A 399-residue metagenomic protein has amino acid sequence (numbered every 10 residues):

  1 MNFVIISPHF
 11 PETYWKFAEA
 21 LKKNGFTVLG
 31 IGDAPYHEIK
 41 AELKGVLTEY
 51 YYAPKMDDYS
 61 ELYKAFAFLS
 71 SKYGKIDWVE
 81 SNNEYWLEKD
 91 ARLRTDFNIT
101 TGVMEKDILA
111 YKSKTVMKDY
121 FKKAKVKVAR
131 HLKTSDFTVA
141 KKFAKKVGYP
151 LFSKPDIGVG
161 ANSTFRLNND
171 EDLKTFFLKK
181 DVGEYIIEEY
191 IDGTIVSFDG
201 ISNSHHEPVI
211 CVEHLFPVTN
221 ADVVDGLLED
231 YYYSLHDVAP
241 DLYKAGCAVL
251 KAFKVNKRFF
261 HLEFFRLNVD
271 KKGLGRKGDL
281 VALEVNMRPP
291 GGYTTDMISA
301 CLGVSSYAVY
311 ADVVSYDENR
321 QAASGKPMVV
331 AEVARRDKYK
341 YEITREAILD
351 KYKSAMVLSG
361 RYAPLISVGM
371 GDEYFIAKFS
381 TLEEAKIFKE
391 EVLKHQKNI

Functional and structural regions predicted by a protein language model:
M1-M104, N319, L382-K397: ATP-binding N-terminal substructure of ATP-dependent carboxylate-amine bond-forming enzymes
Y50-D57, L132-D136, F165-N168: Short acidic-hydrophobic, aromatic-tinged amphipathic segments that line or gate anion-handling sites
E61, V139-A140, D172: Short acidic active-site motifs
R94-T164: A conserved helix-loop-beta module that forms one wall/lid of the active-site cleft in ATP-utilizing catalytic domains
K127-A129, P150-S153, N162-S197, T219-D230 (+3 more regions): Conserved ATP-binding module of the ATP-grasp superfamily
T134, T164-N169, I201-N203, L267: Short beta-strand-to-turn element immediately C-terminal to the catalytic PLP-Schiff-base lysine in fold type I
E189-V255, F259, R266, D270 (+4 more regions): ATP-dependent carboxylate/phosphate-activation module, predominantly the ATP-grasp catalytic core and closely related
A311-I399: Peripheral (often C-terminal) accessory segments that flank ATP-dependent C-N-forming ligase machineries
